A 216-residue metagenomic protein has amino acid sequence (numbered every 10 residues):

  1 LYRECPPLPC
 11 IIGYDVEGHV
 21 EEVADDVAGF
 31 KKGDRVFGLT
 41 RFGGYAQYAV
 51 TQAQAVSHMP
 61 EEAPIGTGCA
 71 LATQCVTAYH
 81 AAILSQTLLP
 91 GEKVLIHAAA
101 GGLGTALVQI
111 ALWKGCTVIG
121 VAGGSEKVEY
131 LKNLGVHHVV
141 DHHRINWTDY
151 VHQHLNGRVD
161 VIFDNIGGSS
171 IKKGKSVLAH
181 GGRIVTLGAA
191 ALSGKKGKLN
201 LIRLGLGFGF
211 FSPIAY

Functional and structural regions predicted by a protein language model:
L1-V23, A28-Y216: Terminal helix/beta-alpha structural elements that buttress the NAD(P)+-binding lobe
